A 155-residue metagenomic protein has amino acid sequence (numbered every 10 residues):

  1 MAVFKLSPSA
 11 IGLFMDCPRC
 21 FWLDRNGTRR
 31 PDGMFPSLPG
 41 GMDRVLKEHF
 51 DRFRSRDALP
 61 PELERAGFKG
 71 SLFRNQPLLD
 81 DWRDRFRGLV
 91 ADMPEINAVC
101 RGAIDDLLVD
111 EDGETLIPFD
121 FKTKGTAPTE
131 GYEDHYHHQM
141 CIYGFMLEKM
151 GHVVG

Functional and structural regions predicted by a protein language model:
M1-T115: Metal-dependent nuclease catalytic cores that hydrolyze phosphodiester bonds in DNA/RNA, characterized by
R83-G155: Mg2+/Mn2+-dependent nuclease catalytic core
